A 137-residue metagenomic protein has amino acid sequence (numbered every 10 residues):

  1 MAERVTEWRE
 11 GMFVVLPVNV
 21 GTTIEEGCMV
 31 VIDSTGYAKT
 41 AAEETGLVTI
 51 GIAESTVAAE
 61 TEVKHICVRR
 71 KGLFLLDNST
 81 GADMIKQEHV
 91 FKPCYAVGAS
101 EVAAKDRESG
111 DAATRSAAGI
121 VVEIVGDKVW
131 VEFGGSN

Functional and structural regions predicted by a protein language model:
M1-N137: Surface-exposed, low-hydrophobicity beta-strand/loop segments enriched in small/polar/acidic residues
